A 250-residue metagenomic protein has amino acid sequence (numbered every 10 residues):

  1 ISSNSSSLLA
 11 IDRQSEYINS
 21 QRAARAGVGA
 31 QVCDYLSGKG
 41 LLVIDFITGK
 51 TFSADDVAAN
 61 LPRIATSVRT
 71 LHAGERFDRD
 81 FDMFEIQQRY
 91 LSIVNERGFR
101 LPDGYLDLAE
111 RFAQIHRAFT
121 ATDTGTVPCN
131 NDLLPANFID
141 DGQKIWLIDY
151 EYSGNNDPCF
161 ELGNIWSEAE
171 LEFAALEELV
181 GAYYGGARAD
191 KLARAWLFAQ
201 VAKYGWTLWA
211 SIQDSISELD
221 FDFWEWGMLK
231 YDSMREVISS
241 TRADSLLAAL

Functional and structural regions predicted by a protein language model:
I1-E85, L91-L106: ATP-binding pocket architecture of kinase catalytic cores
R13, A193, L197-V201: Start-of-helix signal in alpha-solenoid helical-repeat scaffolds, especially tetratricopeptide repeats
R76-N131, D141-G142, A187-A189: An alpha-helical support segment within catalytic cores of ATP-dependent transferases
R100, W209-L250: ATP/Mg2+ or Mg2+-diphosphate-binding catalytic cores that bind nucleotide phosphates or diphosphates via glycine-rich
P128, W146-D149: Pre-DFG segment of protein kinase catalytic domains
N137-W146: Conserved protein kinase catalytic/activation segment
C159-A189, Q200-E218, S233: Active-site activation/catalytic loop segments of kinase-like enzymes and analogous catalytic loops in related
